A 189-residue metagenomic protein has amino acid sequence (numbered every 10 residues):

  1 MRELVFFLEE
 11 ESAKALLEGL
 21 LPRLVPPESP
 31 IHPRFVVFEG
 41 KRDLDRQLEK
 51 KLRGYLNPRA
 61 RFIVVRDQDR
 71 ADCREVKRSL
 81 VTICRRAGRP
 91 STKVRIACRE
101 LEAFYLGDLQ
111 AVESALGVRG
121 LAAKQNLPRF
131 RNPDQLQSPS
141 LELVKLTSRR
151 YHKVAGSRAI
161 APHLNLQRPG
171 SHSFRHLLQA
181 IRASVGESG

Functional and structural regions predicted by a protein language model:
M1-L4, S12-F35, R42-G189: C-terminal accessory helical subdomains adjacent to catalytic cores in phosphodiester- and nucleotide-handling enzymes
